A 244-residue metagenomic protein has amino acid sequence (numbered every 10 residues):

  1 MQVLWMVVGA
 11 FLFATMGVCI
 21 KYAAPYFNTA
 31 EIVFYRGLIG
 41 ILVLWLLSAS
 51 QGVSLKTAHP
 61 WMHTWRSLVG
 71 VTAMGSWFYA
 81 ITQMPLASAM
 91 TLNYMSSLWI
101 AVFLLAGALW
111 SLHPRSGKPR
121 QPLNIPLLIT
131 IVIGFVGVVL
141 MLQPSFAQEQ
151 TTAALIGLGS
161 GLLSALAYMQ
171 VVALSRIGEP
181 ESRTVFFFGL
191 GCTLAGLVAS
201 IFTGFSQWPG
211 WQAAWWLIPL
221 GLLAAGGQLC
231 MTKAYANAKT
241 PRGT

Functional and structural regions predicted by a protein language model:
M1-G9, V53-F78, T152-S160, S200 (+1 more regions): Loop-to-transmembrane-helix transition segments
Q2, F27-T72, I133, L163-A167 (+1 more regions): Transmembrane alpha-helices of multi-pass small-molecule transport proteins
A14-F27, I32-V33, G75-L86, L92 (+2 more regions): Juxtamembrane C-cap of transmembrane helices in multi-pass membrane transport proteins
P25-L42, T82-W99, L127, Q150-L163 (+1 more regions): Structural signature of hydrophobic alpha-helical transmembrane segments
L44, M141, S145-T203: Transmembrane alpha-helical segments that form core, pore/gating elements of small-molecule transporters/exporters
Y79-T82, S96-P126: C-terminal transmembrane-helix exit sites in multi-pass transporters
A89-M95, G178-G191, A225-T244: Helix-helix packing/entry segments at the starts of transmembrane helices
V102-L105, L123-Q143: Hydrophobic transmembrane alpha-helices of multi-pass small-molecule transport proteins
